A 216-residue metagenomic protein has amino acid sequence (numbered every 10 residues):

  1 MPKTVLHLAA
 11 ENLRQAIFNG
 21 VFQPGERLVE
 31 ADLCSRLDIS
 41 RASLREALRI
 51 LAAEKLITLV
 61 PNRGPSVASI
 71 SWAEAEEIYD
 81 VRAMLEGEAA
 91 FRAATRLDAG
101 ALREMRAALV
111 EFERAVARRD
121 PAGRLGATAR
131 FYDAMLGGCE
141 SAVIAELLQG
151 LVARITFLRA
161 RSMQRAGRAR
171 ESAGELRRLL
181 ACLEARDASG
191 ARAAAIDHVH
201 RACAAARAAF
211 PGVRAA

Functional and structural regions predicted by a protein language model:
M1-T95, C203-A216: Short linear motifs at protein or domain termini
T4, G100-R103, G167-R170: Short helix-capping and inter-helix turn/linker motifs at the boundaries of alpha-helical repeat units
R36, G167-A216: C-terminal regulatory/effector modules of DNA-binding transcriptional regulators
A52-T58, L151-A153, G167-R170: Mobile beta-alpha loop/short-helix "lid" or hinge segments that flank ligand
S71-W72, L158-S162: Short alpha-helical transmembrane interface motifs in multi-pass membrane proteins
I78, A99-A160, G174-C182, G190-H200: Conserved amphipathic alpha-helical segments that form helical-bundle/coiled-coil interaction surfaces
